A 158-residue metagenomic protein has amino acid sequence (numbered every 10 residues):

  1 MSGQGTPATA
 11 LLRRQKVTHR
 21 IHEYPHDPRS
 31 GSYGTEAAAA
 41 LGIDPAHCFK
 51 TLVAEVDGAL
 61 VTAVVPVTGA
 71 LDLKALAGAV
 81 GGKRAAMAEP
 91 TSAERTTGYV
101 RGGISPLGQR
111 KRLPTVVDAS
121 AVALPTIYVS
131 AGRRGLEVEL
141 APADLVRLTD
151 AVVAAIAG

Functional and structural regions predicted by a protein language model:
M1-G158: Extended, low-hydrophobicity, polar/charged segments
